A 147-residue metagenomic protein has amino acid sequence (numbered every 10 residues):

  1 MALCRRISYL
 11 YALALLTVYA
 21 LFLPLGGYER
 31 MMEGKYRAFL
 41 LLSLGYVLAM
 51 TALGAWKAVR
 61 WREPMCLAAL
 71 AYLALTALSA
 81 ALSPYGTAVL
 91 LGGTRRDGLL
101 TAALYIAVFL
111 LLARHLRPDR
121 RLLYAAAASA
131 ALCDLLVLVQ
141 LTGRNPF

Functional and structural regions predicted by a protein language model:
M1-G93, A103, A107-A128: Transmembrane signal-anchor hairpin modules in multi-pass inner-membrane enzymes, especially those that act on
A74-S83, L132-N145: C-terminal TM-helix exit segments that contain a strictly Trp-centered aromatic cap at the helix terminus
R95-L99: Replace "multi-pass membrane enzymes" with "multi-pass membrane proteins
R120, P146-F147: Secondary-structure boundary/capping signal
